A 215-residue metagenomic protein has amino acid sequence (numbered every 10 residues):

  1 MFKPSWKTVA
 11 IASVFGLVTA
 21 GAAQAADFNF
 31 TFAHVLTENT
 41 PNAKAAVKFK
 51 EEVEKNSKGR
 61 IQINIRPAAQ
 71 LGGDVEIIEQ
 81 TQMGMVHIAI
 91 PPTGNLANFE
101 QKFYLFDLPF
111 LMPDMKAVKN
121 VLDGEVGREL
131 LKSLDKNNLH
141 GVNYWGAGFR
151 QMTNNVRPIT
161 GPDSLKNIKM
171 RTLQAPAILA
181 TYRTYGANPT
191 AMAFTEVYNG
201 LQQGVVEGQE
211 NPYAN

Functional and structural regions predicted by a protein language model:
F2, I11, A26-A117, E125-R128 (+1 more regions): N-terminal secretory/targeting leader peptides
I11-F15, T19: Hydrophobic helical h-region of N-terminal Sec-dependent signal peptides in bacterial secretory/periplasmic proteins
T19-A25: Sec/Tat signal peptide C-region and signal peptidase I cleavage site
